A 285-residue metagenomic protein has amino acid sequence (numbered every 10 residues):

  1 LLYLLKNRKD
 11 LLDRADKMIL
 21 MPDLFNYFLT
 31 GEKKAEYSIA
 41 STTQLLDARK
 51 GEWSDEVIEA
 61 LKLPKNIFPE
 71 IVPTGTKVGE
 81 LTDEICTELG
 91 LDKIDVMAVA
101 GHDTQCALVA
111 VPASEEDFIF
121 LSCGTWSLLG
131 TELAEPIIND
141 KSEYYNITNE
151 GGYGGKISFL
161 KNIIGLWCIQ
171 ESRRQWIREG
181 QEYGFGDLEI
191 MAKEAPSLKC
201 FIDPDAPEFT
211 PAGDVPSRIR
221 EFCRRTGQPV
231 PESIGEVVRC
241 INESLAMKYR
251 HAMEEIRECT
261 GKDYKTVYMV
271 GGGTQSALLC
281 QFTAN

Functional and structural regions predicted by a protein language model:
L2-K34, L45-D55, E59-A60, D83-V267 (+1 more regions): Active-site core segments that coordinate phosphate-bearing ligands/cofactors across diverse enzyme families
K6, T76-K77: Glycine-rich, mobile lid/loop segments that gate access to catalytic sites or pores
A35-A40: Nucleotide/phosphate-binding loop and acidic/charged catalytic motifs in nucleotide-binding or -utilizing enzymes
S41-L46, V72-T76: Conserved short loop/turn motifs at secondary-structure junctions
L61-T74: A conserved helix-loop-beta module that forms one wall/lid of the active-site cleft in ATP-utilizing catalytic domains
T76, G273-T274: Short, surface-exposed acidic/glycine-rich loop or hinge patches that mediate macromolecular interfaces
